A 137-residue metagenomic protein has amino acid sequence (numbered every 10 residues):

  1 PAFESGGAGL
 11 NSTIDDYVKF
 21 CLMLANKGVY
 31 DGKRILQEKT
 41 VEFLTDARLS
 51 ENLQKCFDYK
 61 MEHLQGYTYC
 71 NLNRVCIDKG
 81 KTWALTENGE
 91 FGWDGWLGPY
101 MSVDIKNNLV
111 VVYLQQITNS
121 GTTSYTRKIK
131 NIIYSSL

Functional and structural regions predicted by a protein language model:
P1-I14, D46-K106: Active-site Gly/Thr loop motif
A8-S12, L36, G121: Extracytoplasmic/periplasmic, Sec-exported soluble proteins
T13-V29, N108-V112: Alpha-helical scaffold elements that line and support the substrate/ligand-binding pocket of soluble hydrolases
K19-L22, E42, D46, R74: Generic alpha-helical structural context detector
N26, Y30, E38-T40, T45-D58 (+1 more regions): Short, gly/Ser/Thr-rich active-site loops of penicillin-recognizing serine hydrolases
R34-E38, H63: A penicillin-recognizing enzyme superfamily signal
G80, I117-S120: Solvent-exposed loop/turn segments at secondary-structure junctions within structured extracellular/periplasmic domains
M101-S102, N108-I117: Short, well-ordered beta-strand elements
